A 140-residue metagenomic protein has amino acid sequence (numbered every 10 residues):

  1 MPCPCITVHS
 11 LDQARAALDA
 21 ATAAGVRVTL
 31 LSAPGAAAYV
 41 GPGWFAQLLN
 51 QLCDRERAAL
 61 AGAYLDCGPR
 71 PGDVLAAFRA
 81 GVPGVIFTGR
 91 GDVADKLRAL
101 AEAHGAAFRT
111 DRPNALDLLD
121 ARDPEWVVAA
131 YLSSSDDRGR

Functional and structural regions predicted by a protein language model:
M1-A61: Conserved N-terminal beta1-alpha1 strand-loop-helix module at the mouth
P4-V8, V26-S32, A61-C67, G84-F87 (+1 more regions): Hydrophobic faces of well-ordered beta-strands that scaffold small-molecule active sites in alpha/beta enzyme cores
S10, R70, D120-D123: Intrinsic-disorder/low-complexity, polar/charged segments
G25-V28, S32-A38, D92-R140: Conserved anion-binding
F45-L48, A76, K96-A101: Short, aromatic/basic amphipathic alpha-helical patches
G62-L97: Mid-chain, well-packed structural core segment of small domains
